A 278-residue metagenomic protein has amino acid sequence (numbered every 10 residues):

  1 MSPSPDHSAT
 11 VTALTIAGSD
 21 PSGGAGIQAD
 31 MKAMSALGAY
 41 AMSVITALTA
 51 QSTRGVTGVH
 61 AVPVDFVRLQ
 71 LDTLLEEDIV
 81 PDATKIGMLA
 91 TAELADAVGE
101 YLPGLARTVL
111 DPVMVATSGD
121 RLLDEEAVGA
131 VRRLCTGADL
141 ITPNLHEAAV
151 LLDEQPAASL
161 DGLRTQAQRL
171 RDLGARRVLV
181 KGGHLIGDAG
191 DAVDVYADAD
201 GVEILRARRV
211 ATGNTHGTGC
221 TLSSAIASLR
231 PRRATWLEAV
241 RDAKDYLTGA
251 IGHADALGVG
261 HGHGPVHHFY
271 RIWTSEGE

Functional and structural regions predicted by a protein language model:
S2-T10, G26, A189-L205: Acidic-glycine-rich active-site phosphate/pyrophosphate-binding loop
S2-T15, M31-T117: Conserved N-terminal subdomain of the carbohydrate kinase-like
T10, G58-A61, E77, L237-E278: Charged C-terminal helix
T15, P81-A83, V109-A116, T142-L151 (+2 more regions): Short beta-strands and strand-loop turn motifs
I16-S22, V202-H216: Short pre-catalytic strand/loop immediately N-terminal to key active-site residues, enriched for Gly-Thr
A33, A149-V150, G213-W236: Short, small-residue alpha-helix embedded
L37-M42, E203, L229-A243: Phosphate-handling active-site elements
E125-V202: Conserved phosphate/ATP/ADP-binding segment of small-molecule kinases
